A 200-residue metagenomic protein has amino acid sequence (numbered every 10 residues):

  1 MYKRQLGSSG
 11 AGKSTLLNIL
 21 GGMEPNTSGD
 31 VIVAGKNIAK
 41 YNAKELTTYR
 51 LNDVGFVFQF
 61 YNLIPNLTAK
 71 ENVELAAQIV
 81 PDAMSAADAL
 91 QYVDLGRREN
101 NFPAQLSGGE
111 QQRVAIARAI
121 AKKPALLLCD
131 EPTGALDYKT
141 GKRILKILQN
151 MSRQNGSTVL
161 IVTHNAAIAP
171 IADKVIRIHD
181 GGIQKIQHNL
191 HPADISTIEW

Functional and structural regions predicted by a protein language model:
K3-I178: ABC family nucleotide-binding domain
G182-W200: Conserved beta-strand-loop-alpha-helix hinge in the C-terminal portion of ABC ATPase nucleotide-binding domains
